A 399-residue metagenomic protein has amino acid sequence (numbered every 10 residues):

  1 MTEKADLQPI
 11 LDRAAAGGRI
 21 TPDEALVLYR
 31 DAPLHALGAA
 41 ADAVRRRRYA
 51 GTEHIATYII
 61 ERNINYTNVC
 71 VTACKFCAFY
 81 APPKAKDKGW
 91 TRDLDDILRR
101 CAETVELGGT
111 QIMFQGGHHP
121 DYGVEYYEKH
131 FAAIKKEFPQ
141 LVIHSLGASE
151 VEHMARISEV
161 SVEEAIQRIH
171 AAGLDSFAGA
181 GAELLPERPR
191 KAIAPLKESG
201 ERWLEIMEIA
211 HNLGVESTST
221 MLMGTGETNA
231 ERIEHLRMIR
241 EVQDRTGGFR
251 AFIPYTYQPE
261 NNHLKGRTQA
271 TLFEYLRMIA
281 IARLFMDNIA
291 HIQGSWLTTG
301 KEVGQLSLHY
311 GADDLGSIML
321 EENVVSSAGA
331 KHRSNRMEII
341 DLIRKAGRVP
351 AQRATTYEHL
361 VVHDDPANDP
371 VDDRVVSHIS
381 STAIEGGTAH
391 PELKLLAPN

Functional and structural regions predicted by a protein language model:
M1-H35, V105, R237, Q243-N399: Auxiliary Fe-S-binding modules of radical SAM enzymes
G17, A41, C74, F114 (+5 more regions): Conserved, mostly hydrophobic/aromatic
A25-L28, I60-N63, G116-P120, M223-G226 (+1 more regions): Conserved short loop/turn motifs at secondary-structure junctions
G38-P83, G89-Q115: N-terminal pre-triad scaffold of radical SAM enzymes
R48, E137-L141, L213, T246 (+1 more regions): Helix C-cap/helix->beta junction micro-motif
A56-R62, I112, I143-G147, F177-G179 (+4 more regions): Hydrophobic faces of well-ordered beta-strands that scaffold small-molecule active sites in alpha/beta enzyme cores
A73, G108-T110, G173, G214-E216 (+3 more regions): Short loop/turn motifs at secondary-structure junctions
A81-E234, M238-E241: Conserved Radical SAM active-site core
